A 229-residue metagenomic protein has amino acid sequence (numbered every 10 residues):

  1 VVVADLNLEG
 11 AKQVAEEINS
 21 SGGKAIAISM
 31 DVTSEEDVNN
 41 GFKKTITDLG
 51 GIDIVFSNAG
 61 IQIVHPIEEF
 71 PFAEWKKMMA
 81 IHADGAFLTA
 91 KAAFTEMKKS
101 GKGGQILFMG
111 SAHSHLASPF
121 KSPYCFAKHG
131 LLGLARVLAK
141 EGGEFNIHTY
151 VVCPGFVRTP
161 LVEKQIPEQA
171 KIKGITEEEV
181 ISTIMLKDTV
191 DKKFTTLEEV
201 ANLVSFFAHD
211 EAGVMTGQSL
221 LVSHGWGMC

Functional and structural regions predicted by a protein language model:
F56, G143-H148, M215-G217: Short, small/polar-rich loop/turn modules that mediate ligand/substrate recognition or access, typified
P66-I67, P71-K76, M185: Substrate-binding pocket helix/loop in short-chain dehydrogenase/reductase
E68, L116-P123, E144-F145, K192 (+1 more regions): Active-site loop immediately N-terminal to the catalytic Tyr-X3-Lys motif of short-chain dehydrogenase/reductase
A90, A127, A135: Active-site helix of classical SDR
T95, K140-E141, G213: Alpha-helical segment proximal to the catalytic Tyr-Lys
S111: Residue(s) in the substrate-gating loop at a strand-loop-helix junction that position the organic substrate next
L116, S205, T216-C229: Short C-terminal tail/terminal secondary-structure segment of NAD(P)H-dependent dehydrogenase/reductase domains
